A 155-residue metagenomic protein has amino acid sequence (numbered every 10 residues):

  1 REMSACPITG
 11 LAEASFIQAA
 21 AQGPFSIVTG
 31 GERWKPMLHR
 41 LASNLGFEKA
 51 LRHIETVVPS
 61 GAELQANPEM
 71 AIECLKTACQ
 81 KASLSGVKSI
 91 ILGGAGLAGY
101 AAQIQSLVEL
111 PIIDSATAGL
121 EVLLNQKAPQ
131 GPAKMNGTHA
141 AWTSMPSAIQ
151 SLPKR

Functional and structural regions predicted by a protein language model:
R1-A21, S106-L123: Short, acidic/small-residue loops that bind anionic groups at enzyme active sites
R1-M3, P7-L11, K88-A101: N-terminal glycine-rich phosphate/adenylate-binding segment common to multiple enzyme folds
T9-E48: Conserved beta-alpha
G10, I27, H53-T56, D114: Structural signal for conserved beta-strand scaffold positions within catalytic alpha/beta enzyme cores
Q22, V28, N44-E48, A78 (+5 more regions): Change "in soluble alpha/beta enzymes" to "in soluble alpha/beta proteins
S26-M37, C74-T77, Q130-S144: A polyampholytic, Gly/Pro-enriched intrinsically disordered region
G31, H39-G93: Active-site rim beta-loop-alpha module in soluble metabolic enzymes
V87, A95-R155: C-terminal alpha-helical cap/extension of soluble enzyme domains
